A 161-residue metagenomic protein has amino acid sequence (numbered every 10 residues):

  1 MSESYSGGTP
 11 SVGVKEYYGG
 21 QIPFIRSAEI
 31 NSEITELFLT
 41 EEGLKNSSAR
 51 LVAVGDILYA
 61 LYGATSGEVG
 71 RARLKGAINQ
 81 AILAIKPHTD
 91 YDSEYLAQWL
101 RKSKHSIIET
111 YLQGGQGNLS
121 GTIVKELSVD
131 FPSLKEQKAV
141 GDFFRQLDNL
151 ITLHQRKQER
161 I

Functional and structural regions predicted by a protein language model:
M1-G8, E33: Non-catalytic DNA-recognition/assembly elements of restriction-modification systems
S6, I30, K104-H105: Generic structural signal for secondary-structure transition and capping sites
G7, E42-K45, N149: Activation on beta-sandwich/Ig-like modules and their edge loops
V12, L61, G76-L83, Q113-K138: A short glycine-rich beta-alpha junction/loop motif
V14-E16: Conserved, non-catalytic sequence blocks in retroelement Pol enzymes and Pol-derived host proteins
G20, R26-A28, E36-R101: A short beta-sheet element
S48, S93-P132: Secondary-structure capping and domain/repeat boundary segments
S128-I161: Amphipathic alpha-helical segments
